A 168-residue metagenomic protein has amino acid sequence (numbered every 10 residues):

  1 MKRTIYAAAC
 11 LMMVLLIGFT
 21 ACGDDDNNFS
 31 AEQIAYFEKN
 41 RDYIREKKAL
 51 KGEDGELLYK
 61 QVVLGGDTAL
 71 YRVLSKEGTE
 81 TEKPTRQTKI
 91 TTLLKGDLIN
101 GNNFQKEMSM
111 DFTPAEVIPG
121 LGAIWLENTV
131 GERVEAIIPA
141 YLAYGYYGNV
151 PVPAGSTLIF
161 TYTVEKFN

Functional and structural regions predicted by a protein language model:
K2-Y6, G18, C22-N168: Cross-family detector of peptidyl-prolyl cis-trans isomerase
I5-M13: Sec-dependent signal peptide hydrophobic core
